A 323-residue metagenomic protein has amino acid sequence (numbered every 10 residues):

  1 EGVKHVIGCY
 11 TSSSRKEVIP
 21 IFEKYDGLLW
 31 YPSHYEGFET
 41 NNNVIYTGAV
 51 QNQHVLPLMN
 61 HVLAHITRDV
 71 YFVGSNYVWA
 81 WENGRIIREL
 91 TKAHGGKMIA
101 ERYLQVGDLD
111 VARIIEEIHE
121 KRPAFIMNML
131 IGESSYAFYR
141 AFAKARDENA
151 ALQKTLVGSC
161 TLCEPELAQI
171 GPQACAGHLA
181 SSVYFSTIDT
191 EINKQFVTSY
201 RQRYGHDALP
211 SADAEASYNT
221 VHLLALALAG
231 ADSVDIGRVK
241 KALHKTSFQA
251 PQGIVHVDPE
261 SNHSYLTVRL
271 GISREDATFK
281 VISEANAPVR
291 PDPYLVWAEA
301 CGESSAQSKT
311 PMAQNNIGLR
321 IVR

Functional and structural regions predicted by a protein language model:
E1-R323: Extracytosolic ligand-binding ectodomains
